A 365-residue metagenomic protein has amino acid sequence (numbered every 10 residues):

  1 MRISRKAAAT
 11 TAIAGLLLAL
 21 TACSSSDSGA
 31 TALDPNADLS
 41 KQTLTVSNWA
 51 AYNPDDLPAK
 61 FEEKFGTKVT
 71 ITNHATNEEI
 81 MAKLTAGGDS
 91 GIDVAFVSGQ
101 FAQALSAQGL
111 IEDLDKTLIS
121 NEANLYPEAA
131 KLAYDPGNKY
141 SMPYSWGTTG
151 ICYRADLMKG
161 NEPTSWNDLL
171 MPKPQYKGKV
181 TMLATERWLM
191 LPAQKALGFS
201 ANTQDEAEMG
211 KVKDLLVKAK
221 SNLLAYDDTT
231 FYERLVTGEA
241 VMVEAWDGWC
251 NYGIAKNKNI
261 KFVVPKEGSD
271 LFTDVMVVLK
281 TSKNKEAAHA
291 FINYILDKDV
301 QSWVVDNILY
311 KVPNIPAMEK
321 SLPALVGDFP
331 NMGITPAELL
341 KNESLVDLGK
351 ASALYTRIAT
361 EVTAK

Functional and structural regions predicted by a protein language model:
M1-T11: Bacterial N-terminal signal peptides that target proteins for export
A19-A22: C-terminal motif of bacterial Sec signal peptides marking the signal peptidase cleavage site
S24, T31-A104: Early extracytoplasmic/lumenal segment of secretory-pathway proteins
S47-P54, G91-I92, F96-E239: Extracytoplasmic ligand-binding site segments that recognize negatively charged/polar headgroups
F101-A104, M242-N259: A ligand-binding cleft/hinge motif common to bilobed small-molecule-binding domains
M209-K218, I254-S282: Periplasmic-binding protein-like
L279-L339: Mature extracytoplasmic/periplasmic domains
T335-K365: Conserved C-terminal helix/tail region of periplasmic/extracytoplasmic solute-binding proteins
